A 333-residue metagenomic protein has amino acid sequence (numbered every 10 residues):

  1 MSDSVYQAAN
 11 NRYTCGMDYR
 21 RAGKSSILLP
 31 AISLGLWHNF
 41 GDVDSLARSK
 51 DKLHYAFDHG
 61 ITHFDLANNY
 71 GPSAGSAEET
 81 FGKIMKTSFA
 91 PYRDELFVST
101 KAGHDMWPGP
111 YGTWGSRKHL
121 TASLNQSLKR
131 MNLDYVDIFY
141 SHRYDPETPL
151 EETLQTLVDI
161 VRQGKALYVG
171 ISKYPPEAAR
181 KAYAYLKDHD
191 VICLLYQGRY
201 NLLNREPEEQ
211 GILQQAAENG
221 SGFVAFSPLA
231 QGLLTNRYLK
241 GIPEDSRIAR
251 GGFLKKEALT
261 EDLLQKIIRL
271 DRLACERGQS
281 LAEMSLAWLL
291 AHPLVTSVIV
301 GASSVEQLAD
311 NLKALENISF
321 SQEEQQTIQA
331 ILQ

Functional and structural regions predicted by a protein language model:
M1-L96: N-terminal binding-site loop/beta-alpha segment at the start of enzyme catalytic domains that lines or forms
D3-T14, T148-Q333: Beta/alpha (TIM)-barrel catalytic core signal, keyed to glycine-rich beta->alpha loops juxtaposed to Asp/Glu that bind
G23-G41, S99-G112, Y135, Y140: N-terminal small/glycine-rich loop or linker at the start of catalytic domains across soluble metabolic enzymes
P30-L34, F64-L66, L96-T100, F139-S141 (+4 more regions): Hydrophobic faces of well-ordered beta-strands that scaffold small-molecule active sites in alpha/beta enzyme cores
V43-A56, G115-M131, A179-Y183: Short, acidic/polar
D44-R48, S76, T80, Y111-H119 (+2 more regions): Alpha-helix N-cap and loop-to-helix initiation/capping positions
Y55, H59, R130-M131, G164 (+1 more regions): Structural motif
L128-T148: Active-site groove signature of glycoside hydrolases
